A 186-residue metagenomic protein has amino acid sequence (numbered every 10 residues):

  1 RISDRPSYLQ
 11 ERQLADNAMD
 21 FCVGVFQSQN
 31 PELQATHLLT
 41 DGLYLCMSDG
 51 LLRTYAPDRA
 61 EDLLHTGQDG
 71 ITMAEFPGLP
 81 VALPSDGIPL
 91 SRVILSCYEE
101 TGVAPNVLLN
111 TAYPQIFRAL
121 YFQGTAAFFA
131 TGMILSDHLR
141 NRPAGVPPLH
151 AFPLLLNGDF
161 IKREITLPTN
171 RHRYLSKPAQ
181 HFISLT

Functional and structural regions predicted by a protein language model:
R1-I2, E99-L109: A local structural motif
R1-P31, T111: Central regulatory/effector-binding core of bacterial HTH transcription factors
S7, S91-R92, Y113-P114: Conserved glycosyltransferase catalytic-site signature
R12-Q13, H37, E75, C97 (+1 more regions): Well-formed, non-transmembrane alpha-helical positions, independent of function
L14-G24, L43, V103, Y121-A130: Alpha-to-beta junction loops
N30-D41, I71, Q115-H172: Beta-alpha-beta core module
S48-L52, R171-R173: Short loop segments at secondary-structure junctions
R53-Y55, D62-T101, L175-S184: Secondary-structure junction motif
